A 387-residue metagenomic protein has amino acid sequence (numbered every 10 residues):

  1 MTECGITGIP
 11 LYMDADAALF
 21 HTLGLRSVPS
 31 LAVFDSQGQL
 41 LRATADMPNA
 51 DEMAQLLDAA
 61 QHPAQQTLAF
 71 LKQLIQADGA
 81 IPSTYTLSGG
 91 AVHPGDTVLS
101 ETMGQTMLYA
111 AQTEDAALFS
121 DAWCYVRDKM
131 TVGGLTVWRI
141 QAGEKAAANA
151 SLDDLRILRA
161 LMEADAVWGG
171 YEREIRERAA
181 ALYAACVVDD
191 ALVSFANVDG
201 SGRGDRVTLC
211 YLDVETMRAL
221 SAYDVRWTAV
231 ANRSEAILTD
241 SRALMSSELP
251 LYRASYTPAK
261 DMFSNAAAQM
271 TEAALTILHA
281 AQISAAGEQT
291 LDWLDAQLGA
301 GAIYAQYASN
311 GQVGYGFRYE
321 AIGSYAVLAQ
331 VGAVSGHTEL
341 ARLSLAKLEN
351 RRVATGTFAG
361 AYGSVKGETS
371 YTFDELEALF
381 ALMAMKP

Functional and structural regions predicted by a protein language model:
C4-I6, D16-L56: Thiol/disulfide oxidoreductase modules built on the thioredoxin-like
A64-L68, Q73, H93-E101, L135-V137 (+5 more regions): Extended ligand-binding clefts on enzyme/binding-domain cores
Q65-Q66, A273, H279-A285, V334 (+1 more regions): Terminal, non-catalytic domain-edge segments
T67, L71-Q105, A110-T113, L118 (+2 more regions): Internal amphipathic alpha-helical repeat/solenoid segments
M107-E114, R156-V167, E215-A219, L278-Q282 (+2 more regions): Short glycine/serine- and small hydrophobic-enriched flexible loop segments
A110, D115-D128, R156, M162-D165 (+2 more regions): Aromatic-lined substrate-binding rim segments of carbohydrate-active enzymes
A110, W123, L161, A179 (+4 more regions): Inward-facing hydrophobic residues that define packing positions of alpha-helical scaffold repeats
G316-E320, A326-E368: C-terminal structured domain segments
